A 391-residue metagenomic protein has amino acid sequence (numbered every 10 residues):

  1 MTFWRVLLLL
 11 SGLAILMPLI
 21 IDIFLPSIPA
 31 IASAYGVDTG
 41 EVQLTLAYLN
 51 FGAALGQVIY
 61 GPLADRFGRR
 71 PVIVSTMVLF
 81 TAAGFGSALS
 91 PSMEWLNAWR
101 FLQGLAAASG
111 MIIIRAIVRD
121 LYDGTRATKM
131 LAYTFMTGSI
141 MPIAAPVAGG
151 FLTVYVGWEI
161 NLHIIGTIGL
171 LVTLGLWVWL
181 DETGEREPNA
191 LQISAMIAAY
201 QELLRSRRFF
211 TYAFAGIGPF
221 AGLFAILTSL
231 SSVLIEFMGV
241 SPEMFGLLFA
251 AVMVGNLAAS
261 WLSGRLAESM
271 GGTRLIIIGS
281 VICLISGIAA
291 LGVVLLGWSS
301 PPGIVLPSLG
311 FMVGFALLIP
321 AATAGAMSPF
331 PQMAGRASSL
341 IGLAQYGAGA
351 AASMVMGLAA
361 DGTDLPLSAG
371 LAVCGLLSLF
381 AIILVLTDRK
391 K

Functional and structural regions predicted by a protein language model:
G36, G68, L89-W95, A106 (+2 more regions): Helix-breaking motifs and short loop linkers at transmembrane-helix boundaries and internal kinks in secondary membrane
L55-E94: Conserved MFS/SLC helix-loop-helix module at the cytosolic interface between two early adjacent transmembrane helices
P71-F85, L275-A290: Structural signature of the two symmetry-related core transmembrane helices
L79-G86, E94-L102, P302-S308: Paired small-residue
W95, A132-V178: Helix-loop-helix hairpin linking two adjacent transmembrane segments in secondary transporters
W99-I140: Cytoplasmic helix-loop-helix junction between adjacent transmembrane helices in 12-TM secondary transporters
E182-A213: Juxtamembrane intracellular "pre-TM" segments in multi-pass secondary transporters
G325-L365, G370-L371: A late C-terminal transmembrane helix in Major Facilitator Superfamily
